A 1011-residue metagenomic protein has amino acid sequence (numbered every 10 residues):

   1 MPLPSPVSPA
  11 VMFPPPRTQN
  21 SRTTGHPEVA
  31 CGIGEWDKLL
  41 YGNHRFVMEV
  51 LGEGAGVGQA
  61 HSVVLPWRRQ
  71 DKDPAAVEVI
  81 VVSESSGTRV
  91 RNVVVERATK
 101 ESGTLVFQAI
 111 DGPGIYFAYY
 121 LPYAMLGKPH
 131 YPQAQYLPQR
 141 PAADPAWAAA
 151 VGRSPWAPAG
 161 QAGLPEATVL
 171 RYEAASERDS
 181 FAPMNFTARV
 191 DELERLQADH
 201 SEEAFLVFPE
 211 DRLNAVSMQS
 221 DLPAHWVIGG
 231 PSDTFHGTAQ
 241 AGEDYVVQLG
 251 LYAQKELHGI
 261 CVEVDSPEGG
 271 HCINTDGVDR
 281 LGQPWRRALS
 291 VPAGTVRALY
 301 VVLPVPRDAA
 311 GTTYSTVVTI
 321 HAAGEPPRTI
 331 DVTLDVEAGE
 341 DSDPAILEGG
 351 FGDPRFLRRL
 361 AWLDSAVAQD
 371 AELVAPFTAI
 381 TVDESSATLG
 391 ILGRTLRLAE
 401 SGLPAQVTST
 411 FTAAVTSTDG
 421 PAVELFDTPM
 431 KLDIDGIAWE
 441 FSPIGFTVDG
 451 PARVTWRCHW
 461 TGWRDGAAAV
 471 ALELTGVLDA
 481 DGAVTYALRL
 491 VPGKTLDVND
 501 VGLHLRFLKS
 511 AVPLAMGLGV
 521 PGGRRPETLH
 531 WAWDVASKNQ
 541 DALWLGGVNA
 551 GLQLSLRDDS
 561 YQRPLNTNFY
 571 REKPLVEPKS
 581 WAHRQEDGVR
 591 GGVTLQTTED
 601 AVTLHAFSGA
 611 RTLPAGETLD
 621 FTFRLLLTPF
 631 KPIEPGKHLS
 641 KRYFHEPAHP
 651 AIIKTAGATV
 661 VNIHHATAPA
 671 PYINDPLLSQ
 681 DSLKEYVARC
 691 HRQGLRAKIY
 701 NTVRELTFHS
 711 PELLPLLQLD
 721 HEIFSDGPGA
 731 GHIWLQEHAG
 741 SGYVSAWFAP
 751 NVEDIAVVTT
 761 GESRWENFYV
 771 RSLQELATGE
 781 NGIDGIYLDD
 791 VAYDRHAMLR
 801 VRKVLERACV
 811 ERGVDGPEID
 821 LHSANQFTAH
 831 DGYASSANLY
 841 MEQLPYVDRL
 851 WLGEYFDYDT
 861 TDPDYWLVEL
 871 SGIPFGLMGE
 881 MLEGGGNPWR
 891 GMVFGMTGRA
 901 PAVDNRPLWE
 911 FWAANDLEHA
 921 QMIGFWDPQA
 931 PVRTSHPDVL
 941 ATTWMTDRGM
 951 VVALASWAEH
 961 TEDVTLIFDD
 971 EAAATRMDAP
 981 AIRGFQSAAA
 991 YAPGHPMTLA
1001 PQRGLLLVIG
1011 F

Functional and structural regions predicted by a protein language model:
P2-F181, N185, V190-F205, D211-L213 (+5 more regions): Alpha-mannosidase-like glycoside hydrolase catalytic domains involved in N-glycan trimming, generalizing to other
C31-R69, L554-S555, R933-A973: Carbohydrate-binding surface patches
D111-Y120, A124, Y991-F1011: C-terminal beta-strand-rich structural cap/linker in extracellular carbohydrate-active enzymes
W147-A150, S154-E177, Q283-P292, Y300-A309 (+4 more regions): Beta-strand/loop-rich accessory regions of lumenal/periplasmic or secreted enzymes, predominantly carbohydrate-active
L249, T312-A323: A short beta-strand micro-motif common to beta-rich folds, especially ectodomain repeats
P326-T329, S342-D343, G445-R453, W463-A467 (+5 more regions): Conserved structural scaffold segments of CAZyme catalytic domains across common CAZy folds
G616, R802, E806-R983, R1003-L1005: Active-site-proximal substrate-binding groove within the catalytic cores of carbohydrate-active enzymes
I699, V703-E780: Active-site-adjacent "subsite" loops/lids of carbohydrate-active enzymes
